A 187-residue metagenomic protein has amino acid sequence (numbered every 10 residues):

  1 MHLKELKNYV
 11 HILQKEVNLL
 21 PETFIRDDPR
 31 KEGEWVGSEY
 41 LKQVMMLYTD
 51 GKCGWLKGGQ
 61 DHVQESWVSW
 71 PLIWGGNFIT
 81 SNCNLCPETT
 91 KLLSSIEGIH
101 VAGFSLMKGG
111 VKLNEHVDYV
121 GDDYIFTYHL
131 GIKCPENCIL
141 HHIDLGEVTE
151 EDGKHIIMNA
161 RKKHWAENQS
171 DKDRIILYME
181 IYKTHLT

Functional and structural regions predicted by a protein language model:
M1-I125, K133-C138, H142-I143, V148 (+3 more regions): Fe(II)/2-oxoglutarate oxygenase catalytic core
L130: Basic nucleic-acid-binding interfaces
T149-K163: Conserved metal-binding segment of the jelly-roll/cupin
R161, E180-Y182: Anionic group-transfer/hydrolysis microenvironments
